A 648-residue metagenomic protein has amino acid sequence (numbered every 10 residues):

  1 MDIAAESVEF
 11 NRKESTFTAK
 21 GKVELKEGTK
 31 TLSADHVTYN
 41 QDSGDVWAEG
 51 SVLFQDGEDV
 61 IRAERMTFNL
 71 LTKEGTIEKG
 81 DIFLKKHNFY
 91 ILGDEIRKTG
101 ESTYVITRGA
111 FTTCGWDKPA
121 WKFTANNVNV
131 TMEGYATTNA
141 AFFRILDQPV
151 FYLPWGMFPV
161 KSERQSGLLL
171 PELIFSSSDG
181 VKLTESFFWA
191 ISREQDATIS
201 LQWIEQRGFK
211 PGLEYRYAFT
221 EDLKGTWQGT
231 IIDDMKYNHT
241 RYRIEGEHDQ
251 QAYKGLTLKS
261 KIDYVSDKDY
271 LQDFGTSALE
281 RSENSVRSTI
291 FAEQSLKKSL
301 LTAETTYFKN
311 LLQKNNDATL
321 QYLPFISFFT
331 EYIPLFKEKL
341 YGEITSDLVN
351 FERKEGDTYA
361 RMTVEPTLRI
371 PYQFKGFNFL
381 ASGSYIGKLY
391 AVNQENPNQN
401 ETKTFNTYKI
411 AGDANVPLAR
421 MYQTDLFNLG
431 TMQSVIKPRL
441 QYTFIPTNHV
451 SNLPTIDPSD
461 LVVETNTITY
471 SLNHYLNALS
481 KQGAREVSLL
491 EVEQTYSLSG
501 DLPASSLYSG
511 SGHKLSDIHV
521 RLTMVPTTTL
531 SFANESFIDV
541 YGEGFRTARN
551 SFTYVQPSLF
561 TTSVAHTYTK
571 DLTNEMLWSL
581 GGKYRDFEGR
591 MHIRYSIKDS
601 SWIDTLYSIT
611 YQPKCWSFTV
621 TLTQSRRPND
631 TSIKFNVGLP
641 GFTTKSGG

Functional and structural regions predicted by a protein language model:
M1-N11: Short N-terminal segments immediately surrounding and downstream of signal-peptide cleavage
A4, K20-H36, E49-V60, E78-K86 (+1 more regions): Interaction modules related to DNA damage response and DNA replication/repair
S7, T18, E24, T31 (+9 more regions): Discrete beta-strand positions within long extracellular beta-solenoid architectures
E9, T18-K20, E24, T38 (+6 more regions): Short, conserved beta-strand segments within well-ordered enzyme catalytic domains that often line or immediately flank
N40-D42, F54-L71: An acidic-aromatic
R65-E74, F83-V105, G109-F111, W116-K122 (+4 more regions): Outer-membrane beta-barrel proteins and related beta-barrel translocases across Gram-negative bacteria
